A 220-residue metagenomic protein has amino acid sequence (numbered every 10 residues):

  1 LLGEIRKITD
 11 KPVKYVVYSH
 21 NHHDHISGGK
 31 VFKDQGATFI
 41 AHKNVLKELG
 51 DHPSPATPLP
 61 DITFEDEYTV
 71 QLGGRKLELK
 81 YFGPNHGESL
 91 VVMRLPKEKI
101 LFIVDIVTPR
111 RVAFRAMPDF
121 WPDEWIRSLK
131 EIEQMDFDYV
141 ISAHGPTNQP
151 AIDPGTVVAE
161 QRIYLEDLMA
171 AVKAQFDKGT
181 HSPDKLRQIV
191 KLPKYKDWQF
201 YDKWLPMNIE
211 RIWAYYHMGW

Functional and structural regions predicted by a protein language model:
L1-T38, M135: Active-site metal-binding motif and surrounding structural segment of the metallo-beta-lactamase
I5, H20, F32, F39 (+6 more regions): Divalent metal-coordination and catalytic microenvironments
K14-H22, I40-K43, F82, L101-V104 (+1 more regions): Active-site neighborhood of phospho(di)ester-bond hydrolases with catalytic His/Asp-centered motifs
N21-S27, L46-L49, H86-S89, T108-R111 (+1 more regions): Active-site environment of divalent metal-dependent phosphoester hydrolases
I40-S89, P96-K97, S128-L129, E133-D136: Metallo-beta-lactamase
T69, G73, G87-D119: Mobile, glycine- and charge-enriched loop segments and immediately flanking short secondary-structure elements within
D123-H181: Divalent-metal (often Zn2+) His-rich catalytic cores of metallo-beta-lactamase-fold enzymes
D177-W220: C-terminal regulatory/interaction regions
